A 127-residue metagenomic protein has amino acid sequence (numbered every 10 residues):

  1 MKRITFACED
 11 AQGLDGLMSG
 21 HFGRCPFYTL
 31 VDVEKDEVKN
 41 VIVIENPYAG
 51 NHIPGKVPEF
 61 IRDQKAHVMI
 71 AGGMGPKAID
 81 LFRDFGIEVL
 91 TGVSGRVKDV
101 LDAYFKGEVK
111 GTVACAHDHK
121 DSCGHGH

Functional and structural regions predicted by a protein language model:
M1-H52, K56, D63, R83-D84 (+1 more regions): Non-catalytic interface/targeting segments
I61-S94: Mid-chain, well-packed structural core segment of small domains
